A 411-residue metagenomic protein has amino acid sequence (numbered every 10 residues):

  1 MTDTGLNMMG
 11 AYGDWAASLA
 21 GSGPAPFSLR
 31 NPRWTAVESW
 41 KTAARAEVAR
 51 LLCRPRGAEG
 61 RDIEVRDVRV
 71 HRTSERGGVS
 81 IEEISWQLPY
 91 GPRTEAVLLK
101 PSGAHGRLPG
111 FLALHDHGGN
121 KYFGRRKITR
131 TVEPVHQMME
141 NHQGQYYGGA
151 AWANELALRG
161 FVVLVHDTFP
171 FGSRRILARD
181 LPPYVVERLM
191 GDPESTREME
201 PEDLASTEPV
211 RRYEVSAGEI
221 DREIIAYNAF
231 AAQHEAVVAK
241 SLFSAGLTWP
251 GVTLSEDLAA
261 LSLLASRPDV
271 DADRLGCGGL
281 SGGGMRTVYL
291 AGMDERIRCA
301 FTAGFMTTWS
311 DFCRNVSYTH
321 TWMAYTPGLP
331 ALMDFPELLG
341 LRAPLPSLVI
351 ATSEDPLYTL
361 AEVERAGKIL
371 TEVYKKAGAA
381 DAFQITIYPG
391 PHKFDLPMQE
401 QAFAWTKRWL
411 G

Functional and structural regions predicted by a protein language model:
T2-P24, N31-G411: Ligand-binding pocket scaffold of soluble enzyme catalytic domains
